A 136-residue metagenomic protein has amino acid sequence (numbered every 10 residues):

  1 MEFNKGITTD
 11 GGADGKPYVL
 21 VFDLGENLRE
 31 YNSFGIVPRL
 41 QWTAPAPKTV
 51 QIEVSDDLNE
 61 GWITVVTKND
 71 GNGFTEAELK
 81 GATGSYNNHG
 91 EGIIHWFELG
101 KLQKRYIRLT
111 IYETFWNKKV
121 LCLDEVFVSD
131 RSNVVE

Functional and structural regions predicted by a protein language model:
M1-V66, E91-E136: Aromatic, loop-rich ligand-recognition surfaces of beta-strand-rich domains
T64-E98: Extracellular carbohydrate recognition and processing domains and analogous Trp-centered ligand-binding platforms
